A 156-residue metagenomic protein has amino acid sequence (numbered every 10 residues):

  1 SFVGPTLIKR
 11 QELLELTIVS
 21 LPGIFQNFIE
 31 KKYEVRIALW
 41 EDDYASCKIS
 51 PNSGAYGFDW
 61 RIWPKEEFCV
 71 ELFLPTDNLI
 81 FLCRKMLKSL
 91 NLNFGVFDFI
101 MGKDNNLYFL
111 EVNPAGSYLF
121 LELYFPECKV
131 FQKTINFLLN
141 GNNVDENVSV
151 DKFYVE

Functional and structural regions predicted by a protein language model:
S1-L74: Phosphate-binding site of ATP-dependent enzymes
E15-V19, R84, F97: Homeobox/homeodomain signature
I24, A45, G95, Y108-E111: Protein kinase-like catalytic core scaffold
F28-I29, A38, D98-I100, N113-A115: Anionic group-transfer/hydrolysis microenvironments
F28-K31, S89-N93: A short catalytic or substrate-binding loop motif that flags glycine-/basic-rich loops and adjacent residues that bind
E34-V35, G95-F97: Short loop/turn microsegments at loop-to-beta-strand junctions
C69, F73-D77, F81, K85-L92 (+1 more regions): C-terminal active-site "lid" helix and adjoining low-complexity regulatory extension at the edge of ATP-using catalytic
